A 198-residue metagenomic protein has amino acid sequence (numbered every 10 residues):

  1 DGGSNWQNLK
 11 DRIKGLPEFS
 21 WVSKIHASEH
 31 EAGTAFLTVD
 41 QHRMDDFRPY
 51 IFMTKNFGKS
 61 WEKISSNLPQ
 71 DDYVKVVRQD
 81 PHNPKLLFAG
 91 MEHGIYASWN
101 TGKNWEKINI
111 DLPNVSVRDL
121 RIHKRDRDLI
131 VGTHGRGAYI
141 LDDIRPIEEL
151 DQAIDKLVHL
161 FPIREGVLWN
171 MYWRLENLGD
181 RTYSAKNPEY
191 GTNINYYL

Functional and structural regions predicted by a protein language model:
D1-T182, E189-N193: Beta-propeller blade termini and top-face loops
I194-L198: Aromatic/hydrophobic beta-strand junction motif of beta-rich domains
